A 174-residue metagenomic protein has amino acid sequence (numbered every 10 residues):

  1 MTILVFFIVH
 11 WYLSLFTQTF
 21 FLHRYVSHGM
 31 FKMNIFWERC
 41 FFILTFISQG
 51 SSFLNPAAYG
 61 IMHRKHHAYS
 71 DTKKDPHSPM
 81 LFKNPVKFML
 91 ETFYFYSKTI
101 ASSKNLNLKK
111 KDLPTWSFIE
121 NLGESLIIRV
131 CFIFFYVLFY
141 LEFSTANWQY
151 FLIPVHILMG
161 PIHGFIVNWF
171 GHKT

Functional and structural regions predicted by a protein language model:
M1-I166, F170-G171: Non-catalytic, topology-defining segments of multipass membrane proteins
T174: The catalytic-center signature of Zn2+-dependent metalloproteases
